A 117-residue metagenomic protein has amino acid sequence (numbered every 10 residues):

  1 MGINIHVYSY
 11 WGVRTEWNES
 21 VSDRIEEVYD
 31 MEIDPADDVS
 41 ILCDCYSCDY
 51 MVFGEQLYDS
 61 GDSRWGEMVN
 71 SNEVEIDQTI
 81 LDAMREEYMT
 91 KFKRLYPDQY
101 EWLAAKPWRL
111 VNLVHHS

Functional and structural regions predicted by a protein language model:
M1-M31, W108-S117: Short, extreme N-terminal segment that most often corresponds to the first beta-strand
E16-E19, I25, D37, G54 (+4 more regions): Amphipathic alpha-helical interaction segments
M31-D82: Short, intrinsically disordered low-complexity segments
D77-L95: Well-ordered, non-membrane alpha-helical segments in soluble/globular domains
T90-S117: Acidic, proline/glycine-rich low-complexity IDRs
